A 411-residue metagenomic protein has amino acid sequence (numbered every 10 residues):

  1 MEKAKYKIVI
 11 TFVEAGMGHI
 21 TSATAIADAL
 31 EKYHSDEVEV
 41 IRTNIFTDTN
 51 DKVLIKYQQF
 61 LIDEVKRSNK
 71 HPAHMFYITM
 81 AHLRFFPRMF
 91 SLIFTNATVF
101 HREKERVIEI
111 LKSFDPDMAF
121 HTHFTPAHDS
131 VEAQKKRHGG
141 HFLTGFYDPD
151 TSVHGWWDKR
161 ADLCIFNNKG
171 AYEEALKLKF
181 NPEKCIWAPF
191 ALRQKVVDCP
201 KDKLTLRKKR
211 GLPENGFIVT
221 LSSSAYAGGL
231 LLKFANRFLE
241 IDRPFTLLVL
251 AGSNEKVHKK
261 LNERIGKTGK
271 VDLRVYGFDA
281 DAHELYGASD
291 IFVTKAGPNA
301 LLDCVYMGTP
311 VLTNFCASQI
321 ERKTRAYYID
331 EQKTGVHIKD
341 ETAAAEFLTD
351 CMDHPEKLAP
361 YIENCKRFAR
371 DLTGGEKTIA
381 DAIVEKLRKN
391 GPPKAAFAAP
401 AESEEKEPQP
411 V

Functional and structural regions predicted by a protein language model:
S22, I78-K179: Active-site and donor-binding regions of nucleotide-sugar-utilizing enzymes
A25-I110: Conserved N-terminal ligand/cofactor-binding loop architecture of enzyme catalytic domains
D162-A225: A nucleotide-sugar donor-handling region in carbohydrate enzymes
K208, P213-A288: Donor-nucleotide binding loops and adjacent catalytic segments primarily of GT-B fold Leloir glycosyltransferases
G287-G297: Acidic donor-binding loop of glycosyltransferase active sites
F292-T294, P310-Q319: Short hydrophobic beta-strand element within catalytic cores of glycosyltransferases and related nucleotide-activated
K357-D371: A short, well-ordered alpha-helix in the C-terminal region of glycosyltransferases
D371-V411: C-terminal alpha-helical cap of glycosyltransferases
